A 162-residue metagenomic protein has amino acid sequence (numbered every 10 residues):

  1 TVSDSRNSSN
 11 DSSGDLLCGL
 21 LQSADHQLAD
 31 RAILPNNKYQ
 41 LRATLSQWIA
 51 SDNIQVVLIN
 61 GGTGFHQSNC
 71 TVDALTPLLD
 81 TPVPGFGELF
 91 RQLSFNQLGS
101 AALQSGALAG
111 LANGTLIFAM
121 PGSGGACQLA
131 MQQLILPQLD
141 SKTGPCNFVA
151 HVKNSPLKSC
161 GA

Functional and structural regions predicted by a protein language model:
T1-A162: Non-catalytic beta/alpha edge segments that cap or flank active sites
